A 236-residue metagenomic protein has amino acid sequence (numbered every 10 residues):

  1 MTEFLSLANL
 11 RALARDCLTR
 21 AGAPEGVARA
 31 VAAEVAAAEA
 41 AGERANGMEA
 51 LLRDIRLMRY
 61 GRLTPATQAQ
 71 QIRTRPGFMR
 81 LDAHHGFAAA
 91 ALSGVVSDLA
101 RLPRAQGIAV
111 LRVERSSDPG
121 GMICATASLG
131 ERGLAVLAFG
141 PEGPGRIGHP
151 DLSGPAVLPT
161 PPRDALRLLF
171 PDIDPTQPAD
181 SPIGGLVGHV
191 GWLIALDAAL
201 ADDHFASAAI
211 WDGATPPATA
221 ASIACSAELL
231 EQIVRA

Functional and structural regions predicted by a protein language model:
M1-A21: Generic N-terminal amphipathic, Lys/Arg-enriched alpha-helix
T2, A66-A69, R73-M79, P144-A236: A structural signal for small-residue-enriched, beta-sheet-centric alpha/beta enzyme cores and oligomeric scaffold folds
R11-A12, E34, A38: Long amphipathic alpha-helical segments
R20-G22, A40-R44: N-terminal and secondary-structure boundary signal
A23-R29: Helix N-cap / loop-to-helix initiation motif
G47-P103: Active-site cofactor/substrate anionic-group-binding motifs, chiefly glycine- and Lys/Arg-rich phosphate-binding loops
F78-P159: A generic, well-ordered mixed alpha/beta core segment in the N-terminal half of proteins
